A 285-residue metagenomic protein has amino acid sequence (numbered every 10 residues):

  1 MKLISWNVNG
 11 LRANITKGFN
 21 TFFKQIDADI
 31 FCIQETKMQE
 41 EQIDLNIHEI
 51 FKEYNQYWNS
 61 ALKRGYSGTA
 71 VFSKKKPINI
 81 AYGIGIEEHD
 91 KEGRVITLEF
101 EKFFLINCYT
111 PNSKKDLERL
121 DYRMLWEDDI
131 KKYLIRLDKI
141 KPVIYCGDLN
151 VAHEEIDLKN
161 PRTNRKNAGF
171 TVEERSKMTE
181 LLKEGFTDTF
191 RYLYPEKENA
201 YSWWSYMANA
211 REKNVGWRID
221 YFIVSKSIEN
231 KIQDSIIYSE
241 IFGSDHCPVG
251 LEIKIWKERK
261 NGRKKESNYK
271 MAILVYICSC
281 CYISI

Functional and structural regions predicted by a protein language model:
M1-E49, A61-S67, H153, E180-L181 (+2 more regions): N-terminal, active-site-proximal structural segment of metallo-dependent hydrolase catalytic domains
M1-N9, K102-K114, C146: Active-site-proximal beta-strand elements of phosphoester/diester hydrolases
N7, F23-Q42, L105, L134-E155 (+4 more regions): Active-site beta-strand/loop signature of hydrolases that rely on acidic residues for catalysis
I30, K52-N55, W126-V215, I219: Metal-dependent phosphoesterases centered on the DNase I-like endonuclease/exonuclease/phosphatase
K37, I43-S113: Structured beta-strand-rich core segments of catalytic domains in phosphoester-bond hydrolases
R64-N79, E198, M207-N230: Conserved beta strand-loop-helix elements of the APE1-like EEP
G85-I86, P111-E127, R162-K166: Surface-exposed cleft-lining segments at the edges of enzyme active sites
C278-C281: Cysteine-centered motifs
